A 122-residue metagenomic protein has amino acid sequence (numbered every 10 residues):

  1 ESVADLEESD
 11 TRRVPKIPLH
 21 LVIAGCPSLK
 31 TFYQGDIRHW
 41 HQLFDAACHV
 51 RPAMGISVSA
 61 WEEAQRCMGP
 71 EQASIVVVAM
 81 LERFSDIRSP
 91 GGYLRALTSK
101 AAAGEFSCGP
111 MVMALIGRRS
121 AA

Functional and structural regions predicted by a protein language model:
E1-A122: Electrostatic interaction modules used in gene-expression and signaling proteins
